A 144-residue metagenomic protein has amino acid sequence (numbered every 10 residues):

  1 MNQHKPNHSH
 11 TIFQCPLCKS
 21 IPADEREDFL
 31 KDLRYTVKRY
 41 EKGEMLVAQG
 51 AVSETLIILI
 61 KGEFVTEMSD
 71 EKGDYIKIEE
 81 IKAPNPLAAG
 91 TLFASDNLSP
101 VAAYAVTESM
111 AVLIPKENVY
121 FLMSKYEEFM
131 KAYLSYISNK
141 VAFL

Functional and structural regions predicted by a protein language model:
M1-K42, T91-S95: Cyclic nucleotide-binding regulatory module and flanking cytosolic helices
D32-L33, A51-S53: Short, small/polar residue-rich loop motifs at catalytic or cofactor-binding pockets
K38-Y40, V47, I81, I114: Hydrophobic residues at beta-strand termini and immediately following loops that shape nucleotide-binding pockets
G43, E54-E67, K72, A83-N85: Glycine- and acidic-residue-biased ligand/ion/polar-headgroup-sensing regions
M45-A51: Short phosphate-coordinating micro-motif centered on Lys-Gly-acidic
K77-F143: Cyclic-nucleotide recognition modules
